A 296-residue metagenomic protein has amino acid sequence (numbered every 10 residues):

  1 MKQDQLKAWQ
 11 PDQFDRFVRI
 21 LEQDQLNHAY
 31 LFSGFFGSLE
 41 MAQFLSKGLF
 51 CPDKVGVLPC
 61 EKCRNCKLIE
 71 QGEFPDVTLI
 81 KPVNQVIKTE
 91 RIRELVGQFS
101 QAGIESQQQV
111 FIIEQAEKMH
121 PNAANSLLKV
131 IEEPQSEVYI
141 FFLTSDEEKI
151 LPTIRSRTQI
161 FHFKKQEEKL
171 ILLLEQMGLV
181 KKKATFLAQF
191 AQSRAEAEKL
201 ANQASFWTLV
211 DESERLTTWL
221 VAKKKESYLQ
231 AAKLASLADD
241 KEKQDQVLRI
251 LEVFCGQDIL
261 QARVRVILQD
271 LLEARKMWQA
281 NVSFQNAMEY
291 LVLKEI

Functional and structural regions predicted by a protein language model:
M1-G48, G56, N65-L68, S136-Y139 (+2 more regions): Charged, glycine-rich active-site and insertion segments that engage polyanionic ligands
D15-L21, T89-V110, K118, N122-V130: Conserved alpha-helical scaffold flanking the Walker A/P-loop in AAA+ ATPase domains
Q25-L26, E70-F74, I104-Q107, P134-E137: Short loop/turn elements that form and flank the Walker-type P-loop nucleotide-binding site in RecA-like NTPase cores
G56-P59, Q109: Short metal-coordination and nucleic-acid-contact micro-motifs, chiefly zinc-binding Cys/His arrays
P59-K88: AAA+/P-loop NTPase substrate/partner-engagement loops
V110-I112, F141: Structural motif
Q115-M119, E147: Conserved Walker B
N125-F142: Conserved catalytic/switch belt of AAA+ P-loop NTPases
